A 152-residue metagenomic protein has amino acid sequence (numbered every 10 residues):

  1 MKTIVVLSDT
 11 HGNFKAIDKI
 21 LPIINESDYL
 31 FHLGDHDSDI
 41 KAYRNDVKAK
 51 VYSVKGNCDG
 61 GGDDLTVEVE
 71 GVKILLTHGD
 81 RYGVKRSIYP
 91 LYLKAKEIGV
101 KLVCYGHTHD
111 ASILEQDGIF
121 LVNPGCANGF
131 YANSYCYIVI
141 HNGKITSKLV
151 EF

Functional and structural regions predicted by a protein language model:
M1-V47, D59-G62, N133-S134, I140-I145: N-terminal active-site segment of His-dependent metallophosphoesterases
T3, K50-Y52, K73, F120 (+1 more regions): Conserved beta-strand segments of alpha/beta enzyme cores
V6-S8, Y29-D35, Y52-G56, L75-H78 (+2 more regions): Active-site neighborhood of phospho(di)ester-bond hydrolases with catalytic His/Asp-centered motifs
H11-K15, D37-K41, C58-D63, Y82-R86 (+2 more regions): Active-site environment of divalent metal-dependent phosphoester hydrolases
D18, E70, K96-G99, D117 (+1 more regions): Binuclear metal-dependent phosphoesterase catalytic core
Y43, V67, L76-H78, A95 (+1 more regions): Generic structural signal for conserved hydrophobic packing positions in ordered secondary structure
K48-R86: Helix-adjacent hinge/juxtasegments
K73-T108: Internal catalytic-core helix/loop-beta-alpha segment that presents or stabilizes conserved functional determinants
